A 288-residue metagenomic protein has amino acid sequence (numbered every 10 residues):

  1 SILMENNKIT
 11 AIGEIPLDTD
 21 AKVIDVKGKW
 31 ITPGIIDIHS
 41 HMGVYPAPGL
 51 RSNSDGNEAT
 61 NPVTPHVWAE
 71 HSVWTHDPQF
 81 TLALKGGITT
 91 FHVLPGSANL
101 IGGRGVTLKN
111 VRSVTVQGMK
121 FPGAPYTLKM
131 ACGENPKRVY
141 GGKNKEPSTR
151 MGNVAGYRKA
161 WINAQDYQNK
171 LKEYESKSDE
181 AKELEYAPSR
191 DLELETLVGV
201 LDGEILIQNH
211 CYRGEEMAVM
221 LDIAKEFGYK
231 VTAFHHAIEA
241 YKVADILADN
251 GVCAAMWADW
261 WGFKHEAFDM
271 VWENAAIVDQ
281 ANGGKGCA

Functional and structural regions predicted by a protein language model:
S1-T32: Histidine-rich, glycine-flanked metal-binding segment
I2, N7, G28, H39 (+3 more regions): Divalent metal-coordination and catalytic microenvironments
E5, L94, H210-Y212, F234-A237 (+2 more regions): Generic beta-strand/beta-sheet core signal
T10, W30-I31, S40-G43, S97-N99 (+4 more regions): Solvent-exposed loop/turn segments at secondary-structure junctions within structured extracellular/periplasmic domains
V26-P95, N99-L100: Metal-associated gating/positioning segment near the N- to mid-region
M42-Y45, T75, A98-G102, G214-A218 (+1 more regions): Active-site environment of divalent metal-dependent phosphoester hydrolases
A47-P48, S54-V67, L206, D245-A288: His/Asp/Glu-enriched, well-ordered alpha-helical/loop segment that forms or immediately abuts the divalent-metal
Q79, L84-A233: Polyanionic/metal-chelating signatures
